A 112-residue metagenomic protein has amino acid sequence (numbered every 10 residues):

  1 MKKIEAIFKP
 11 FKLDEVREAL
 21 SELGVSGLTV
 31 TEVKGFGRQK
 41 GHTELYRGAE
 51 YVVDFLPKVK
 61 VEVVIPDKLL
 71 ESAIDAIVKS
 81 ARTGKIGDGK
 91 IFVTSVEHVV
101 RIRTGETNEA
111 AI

Functional and structural regions predicted by a protein language model:
M1-I112: Positively charged, small/polar-rich N-terminal and surface patches that mediate targeting and assembly and bind
